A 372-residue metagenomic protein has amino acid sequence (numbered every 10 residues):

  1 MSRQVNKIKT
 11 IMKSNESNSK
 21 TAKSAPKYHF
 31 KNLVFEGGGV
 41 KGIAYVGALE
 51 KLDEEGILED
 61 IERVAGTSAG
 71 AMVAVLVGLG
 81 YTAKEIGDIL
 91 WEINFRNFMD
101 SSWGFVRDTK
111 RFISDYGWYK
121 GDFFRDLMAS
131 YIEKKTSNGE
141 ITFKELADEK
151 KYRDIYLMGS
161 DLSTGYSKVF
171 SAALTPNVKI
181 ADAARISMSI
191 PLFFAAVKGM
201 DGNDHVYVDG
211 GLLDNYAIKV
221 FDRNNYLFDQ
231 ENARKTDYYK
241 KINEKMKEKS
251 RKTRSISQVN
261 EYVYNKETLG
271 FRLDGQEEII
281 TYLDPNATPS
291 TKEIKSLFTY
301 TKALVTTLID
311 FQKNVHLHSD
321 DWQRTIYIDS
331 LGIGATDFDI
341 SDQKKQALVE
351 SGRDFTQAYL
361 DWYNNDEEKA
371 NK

Functional and structural regions predicted by a protein language model:
M1-A65, V75-K372: Patatin-like phospholipase
G66, G70: Gly/Ala-rich beta-loop-alpha elbow adjacent to hydrolase catalytic centers
